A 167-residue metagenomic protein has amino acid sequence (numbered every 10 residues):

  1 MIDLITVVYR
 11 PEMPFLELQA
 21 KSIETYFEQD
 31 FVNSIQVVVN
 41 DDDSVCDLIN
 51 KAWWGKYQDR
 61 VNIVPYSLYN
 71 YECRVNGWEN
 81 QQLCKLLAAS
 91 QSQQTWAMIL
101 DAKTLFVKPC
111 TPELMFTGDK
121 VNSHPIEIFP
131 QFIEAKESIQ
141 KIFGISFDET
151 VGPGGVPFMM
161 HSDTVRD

Functional and structural regions predicted by a protein language model:
M1-K21: N-proximal low-complexity "stem/linker" segments adjacent to membrane-targeting elements
D3-I5, S34-Q36, N62: A structural signal for isolated positions on well-ordered beta-strands in alpha/beta enzyme cores
Y9-M13, D42-S44, L68-Y71, K103-V107 (+2 more regions): Short, solvent-exposed loop/turn segments at secondary-structure junctions
K21-V32: Short, acidic, metal-binding catalytic loop of nucleotide-sugar glycosyltransferases
F31-D43, Y66: Short beta-strand/loop segment that forms part of the nucleotide-sugar
S44-Q91: Active-site-proximal specificity loops/subdomain of glycosyltransferases
C84-H124: GT-A fold catalytic core of metal-dependent nucleotide-sugar glycosyltransferases, centered on the diacidic
V107-D167: Conserved catalytic core of nucleotide-sugar-dependent glycosyltransferases
